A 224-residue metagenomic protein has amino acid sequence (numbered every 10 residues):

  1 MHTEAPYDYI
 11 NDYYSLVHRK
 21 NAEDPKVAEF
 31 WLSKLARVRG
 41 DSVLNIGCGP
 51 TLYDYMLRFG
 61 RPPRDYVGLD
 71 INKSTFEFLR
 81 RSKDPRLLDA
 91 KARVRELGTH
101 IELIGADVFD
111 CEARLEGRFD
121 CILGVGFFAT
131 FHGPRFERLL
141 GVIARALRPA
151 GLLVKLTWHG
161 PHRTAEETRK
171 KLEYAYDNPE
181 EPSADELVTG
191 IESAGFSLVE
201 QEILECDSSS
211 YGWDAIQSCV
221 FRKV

Functional and structural regions predicted by a protein language model:
M1-G40, N45-I101, G105-A113, F131-P134 (+1 more regions): Class I (Rossmann-like) S-adenosyl-L-methionine-dependent methyltransferase catalytic domain, capturing the SAM-binding
G40, F119-D120: Local beta-strand N-terminus motif with an aromatic residue
L123: A conserved beta-strand element that flanks and buttresses the S-adenosyl-L-methionine
G126-F127: Short catalytic micro-motifs in class I SAM-dependent methyltransferases
E137-P149: A short glycine-rich, Lys/Arg-flanked "PGG" loop and its adjoining helix->strand segment in the class I
